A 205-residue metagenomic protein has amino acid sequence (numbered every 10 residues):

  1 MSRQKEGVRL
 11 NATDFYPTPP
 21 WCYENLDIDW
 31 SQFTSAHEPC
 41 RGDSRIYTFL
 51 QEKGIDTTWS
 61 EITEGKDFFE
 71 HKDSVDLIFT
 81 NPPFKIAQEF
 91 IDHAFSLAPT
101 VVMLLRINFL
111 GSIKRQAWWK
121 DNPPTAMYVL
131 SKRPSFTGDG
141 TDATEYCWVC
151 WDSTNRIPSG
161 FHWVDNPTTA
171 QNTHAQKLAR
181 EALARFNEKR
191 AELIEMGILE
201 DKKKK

Functional and structural regions predicted by a protein language model:
M1-K205: Class I S-adenosyl-L-methionine-dependent methyltransferase catalytic core
